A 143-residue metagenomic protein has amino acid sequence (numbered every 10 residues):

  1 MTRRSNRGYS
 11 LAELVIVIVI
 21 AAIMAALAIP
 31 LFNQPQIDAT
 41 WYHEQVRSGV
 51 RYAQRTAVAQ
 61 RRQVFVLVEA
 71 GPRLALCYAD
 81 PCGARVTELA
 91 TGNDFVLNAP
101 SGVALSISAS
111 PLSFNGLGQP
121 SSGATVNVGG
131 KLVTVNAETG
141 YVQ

Functional and structural regions predicted by a protein language model:
T2-I18, I23-R47, R51, R55-A59 (+1 more regions): N-terminal helix-rich module
